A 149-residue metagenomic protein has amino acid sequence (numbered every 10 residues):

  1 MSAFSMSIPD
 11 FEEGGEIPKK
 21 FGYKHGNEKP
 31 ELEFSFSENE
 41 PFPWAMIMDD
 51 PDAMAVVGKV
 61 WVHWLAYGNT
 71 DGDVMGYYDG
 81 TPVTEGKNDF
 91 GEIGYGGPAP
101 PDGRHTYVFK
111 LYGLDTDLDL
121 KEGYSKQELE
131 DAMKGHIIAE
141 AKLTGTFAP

Functional and structural regions predicted by a protein language model:
M1-P149: N-terminus-centered regions that define maturation/targeting leaders and the start of the first functional domain
